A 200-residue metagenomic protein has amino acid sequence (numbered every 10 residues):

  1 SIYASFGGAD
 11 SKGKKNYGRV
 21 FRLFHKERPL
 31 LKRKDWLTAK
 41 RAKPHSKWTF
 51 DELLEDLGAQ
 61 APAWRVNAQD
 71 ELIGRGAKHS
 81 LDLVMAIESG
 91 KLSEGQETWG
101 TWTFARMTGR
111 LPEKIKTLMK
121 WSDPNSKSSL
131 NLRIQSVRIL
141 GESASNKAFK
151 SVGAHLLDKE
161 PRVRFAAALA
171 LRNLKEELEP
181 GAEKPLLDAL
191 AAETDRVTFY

Functional and structural regions predicted by a protein language model:
S1-E52, E71-G74, F149: Beta-propeller domains with acidic blade repeats across secreted/periplasmic ectodomains and cytosolic WD/CNH propellers
I2-A9, K184-R196: Short beta-alpha connecting loops at secondary-structure transitions that line or flank enzyme active sites
K12-N16, L178, T194, T198: Short acidic-hydrophobic sequence patches enriched in Asp/Glu that either
D35-P44, P62-G76, G95-R110, N131-S145 (+4 more regions): Structural detector for internal amphipathic alpha-helices that build alpha-solenoid repeat scaffolds
K47-E55, A77-S89, T108-D123, A144-L157 (+1 more regions): Amphipathic alpha-helical scaffolding segments comprising HEAT/armadillo-like alpha-solenoid repeats
D51, E55-D56, A63, N67: Substrate-binding clefts and catalytic carboxylate motifs of secreted carbohydrate-active enzymes
Q60-A61, L92-S93, N125-S129, K159-E160 (+1 more regions): Short inter-helical turns and helix N-cap capping residues of alpha-solenoid HEAT/ARM repeat scaffolds
